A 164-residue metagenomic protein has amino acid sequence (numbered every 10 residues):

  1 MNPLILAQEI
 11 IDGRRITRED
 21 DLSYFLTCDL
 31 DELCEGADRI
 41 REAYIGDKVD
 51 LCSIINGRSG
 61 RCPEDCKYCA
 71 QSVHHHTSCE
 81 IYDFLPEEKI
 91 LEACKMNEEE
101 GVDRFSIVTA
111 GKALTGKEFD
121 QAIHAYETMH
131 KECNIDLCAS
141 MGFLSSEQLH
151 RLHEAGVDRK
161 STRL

Functional and structural regions predicted by a protein language model:
M1-E64: Flexible, acidic/Gly-rich N-terminal and inter-domain linker regions that tether and position cofactor-handling modules
I5-I11, D65-K67, N97-E99, Q121 (+1 more regions): Short hydrophobic/aromatic-rich motifs at helix boundaries and adjacent loops
D12, R39-G46, K67, Q71 (+3 more regions): Generic secondary-structure signature for well-ordered alpha-helical cores
G46-K89: Canonical Radical SAM [4Fe-4S] cluster-binding loop centered on the CxxxCxxC motif and its immediate flanking residues
H75-R163: Conserved Radical SAM active-site core
